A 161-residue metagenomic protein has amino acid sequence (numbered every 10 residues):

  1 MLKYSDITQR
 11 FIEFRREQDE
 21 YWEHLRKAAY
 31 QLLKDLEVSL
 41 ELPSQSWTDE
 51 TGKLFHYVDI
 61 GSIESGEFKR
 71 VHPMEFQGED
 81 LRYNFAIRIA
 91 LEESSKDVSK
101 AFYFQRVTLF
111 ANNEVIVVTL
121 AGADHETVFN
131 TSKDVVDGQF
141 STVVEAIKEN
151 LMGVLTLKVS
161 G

Functional and structural regions predicted by a protein language model:
M1, D59, D80, N150 (+1 more regions): Acidic/proline-rich low-complexity IDRs
M1-I12, R16, I63-E67, T119 (+3 more regions): Alpha-helical context
M1-V58: Charge-rich, low-complexity N-terminal segments
I7, F11, F85-I87, V143 (+2 more regions): Generic structural signal of hydrophobic/aromatic residues within well-ordered alpha-helices of folded domains
Q9, I60-S62, P73, D134 (+1 more regions): Short linear sequence elements within intrinsically disordered, low-complexity coil regions
E50-T108: Amphipathic, interaction-prone secondary-structure segments
F104-G161: Glycine-rich, aromatic-bearing surface loops/beta-hairpins
